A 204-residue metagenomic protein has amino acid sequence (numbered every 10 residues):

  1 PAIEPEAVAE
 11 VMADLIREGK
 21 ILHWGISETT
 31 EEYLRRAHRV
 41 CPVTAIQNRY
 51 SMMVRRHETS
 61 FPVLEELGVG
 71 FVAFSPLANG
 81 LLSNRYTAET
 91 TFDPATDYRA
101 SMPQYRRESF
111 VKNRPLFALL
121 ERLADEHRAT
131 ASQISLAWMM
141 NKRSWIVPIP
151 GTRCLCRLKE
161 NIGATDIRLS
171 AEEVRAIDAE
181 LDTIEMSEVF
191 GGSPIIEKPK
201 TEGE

Functional and structural regions predicted by a protein language model:
P1-I184, E197-E204: Beta/alpha (TIM)-barrel catalytic core signal, keyed to glycine-rich beta->alpha loops juxtaposed to Asp/Glu that bind
V189-P194: Short coil/turn segments at secondary-structure boundaries
